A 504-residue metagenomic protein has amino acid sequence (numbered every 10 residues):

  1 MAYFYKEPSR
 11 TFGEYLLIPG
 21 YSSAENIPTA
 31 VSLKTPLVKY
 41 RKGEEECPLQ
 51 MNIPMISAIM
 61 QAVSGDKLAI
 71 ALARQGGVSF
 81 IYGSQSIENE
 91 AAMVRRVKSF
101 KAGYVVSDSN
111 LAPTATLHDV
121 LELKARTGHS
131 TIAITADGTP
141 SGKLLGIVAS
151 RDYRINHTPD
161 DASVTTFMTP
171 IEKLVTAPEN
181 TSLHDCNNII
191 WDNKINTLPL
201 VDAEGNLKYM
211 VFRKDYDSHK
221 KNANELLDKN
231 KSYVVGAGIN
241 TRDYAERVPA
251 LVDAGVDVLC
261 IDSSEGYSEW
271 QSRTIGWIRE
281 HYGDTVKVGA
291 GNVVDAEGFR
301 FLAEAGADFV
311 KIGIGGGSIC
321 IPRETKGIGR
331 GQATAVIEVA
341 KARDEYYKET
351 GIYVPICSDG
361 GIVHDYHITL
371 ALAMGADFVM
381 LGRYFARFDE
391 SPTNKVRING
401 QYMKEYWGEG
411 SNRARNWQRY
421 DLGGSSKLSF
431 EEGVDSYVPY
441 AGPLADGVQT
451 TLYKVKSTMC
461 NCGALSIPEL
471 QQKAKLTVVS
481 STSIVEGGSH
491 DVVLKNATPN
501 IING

Functional and structural regions predicted by a protein language model:
M1-S22, S109-L111, A177-P178, H184-N188 (+3 more regions): Alpha/beta catalytic cores of nucleotide-metabolism and tRNA/nucleoside-modifying enzymes
T29-M51, I56-M60, N89-H129, I134-D137 (+5 more regions): Bateman/CBS regulatory modules and CBS-like beta-alpha motifs in cytosolic regions of diverse proteins
E44-P48, A73, K98, L121-A125 (+8 more regions): Surface-exposed amphipathic alpha-helices with a cationic face
P48-S57, G103-D108, D228-A237, R279-V294 (+2 more regions): Short beta-strand/loop segments at the ligand-binding rim of alpha/beta enzyme cores
K67-I70, Y244-A254, V288, V294-I312 (+1 more regions): Catalytic cores of alpha/beta
R74-N89, V256-S268, D308-K326, I362-K395: Glycine-rich phosphate-binding active-site loops on the catalytic face of alpha/beta enzymes
F80-Q85, N110-L111, T131-T135, T176-A177 (+6 more regions): Catalytic beta/alpha-barrel core
Q85-R95, S141, N156-D161, N206-L226 (+5 more regions): Active-site-adjacent beta->alpha loops and helix N-cap segments on the catalytic face of soluble alpha/beta enzymes
